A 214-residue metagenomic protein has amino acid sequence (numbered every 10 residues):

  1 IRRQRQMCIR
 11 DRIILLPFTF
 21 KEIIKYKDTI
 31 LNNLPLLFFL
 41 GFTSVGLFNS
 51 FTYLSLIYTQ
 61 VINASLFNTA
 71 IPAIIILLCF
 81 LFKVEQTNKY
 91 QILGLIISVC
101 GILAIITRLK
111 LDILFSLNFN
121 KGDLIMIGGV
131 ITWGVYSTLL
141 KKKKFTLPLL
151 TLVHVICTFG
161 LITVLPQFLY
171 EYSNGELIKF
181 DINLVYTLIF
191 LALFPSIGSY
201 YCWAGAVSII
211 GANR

Functional and structural regions predicted by a protein language model:
I1-I9: Single conserved hydrophobic/aromatic residue that forms the stacking wall/gate of nucleotide- or nucleobase-binding
Q6, T29-P35, T107-T132, L169-I189: Juxtamembrane helix-entry segments on the extracytoplasmic side of multipass membrane proteins
R10-I13, N49-Q91, G129, A212-R214: Specific alpha-helical transmembrane segments that line the substrate/conduction pathway and gating interfaces
L15, I75-L77, L81, L114-Y172 (+1 more regions): Transmembrane alpha-helical segments that form core, pore/gating elements of small-molecule transporters/exporters
L15, L78, T87-L109, V164: Hydrophobic transmembrane alpha-helices of multi-pass small-molecule transport proteins
L16, G41-G46, S50, P72-L77 (+3 more regions): Hydrophobic/small/kink-forming positions within alpha-helical transmembrane segments of polytopic membrane proteins
E22-N63, F67-N68, A104, A192-I210: Specific transmembrane alpha-helical segments of multi-pass solute transporters/efflux pumps, especially DMT/EamA
L31-F39, T87-V99, L147-V155, G211: Cytoplasmic-side transmembrane-helix entry/capping segments in multi-pass membrane proteins
